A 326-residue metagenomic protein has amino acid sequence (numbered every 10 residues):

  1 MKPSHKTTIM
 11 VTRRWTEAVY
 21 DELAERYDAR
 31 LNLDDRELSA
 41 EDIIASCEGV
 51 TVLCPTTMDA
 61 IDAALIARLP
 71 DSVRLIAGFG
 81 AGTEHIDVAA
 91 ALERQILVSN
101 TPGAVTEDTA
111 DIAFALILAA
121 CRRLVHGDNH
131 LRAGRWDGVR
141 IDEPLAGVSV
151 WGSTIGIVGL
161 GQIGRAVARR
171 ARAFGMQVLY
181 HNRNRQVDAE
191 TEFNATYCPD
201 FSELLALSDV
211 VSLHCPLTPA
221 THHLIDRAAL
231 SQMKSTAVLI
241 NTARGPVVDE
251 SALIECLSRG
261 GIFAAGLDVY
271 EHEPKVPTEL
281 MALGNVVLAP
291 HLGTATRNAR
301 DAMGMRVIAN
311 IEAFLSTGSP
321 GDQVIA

Functional and structural regions predicted by a protein language model:
M1-S99, D226: An N-terminal-biased, well-structured beta-alpha scaffold segment characteristic of Rossmann-like dinucleotide-binding
K2, K6-T7, N100-I112, V139-D142 (+1 more regions): C-terminal helix-to-coil terminal segments
N32-D35, T56, F79-G80, I96-E107 (+4 more regions): Short beta->alpha connector loops at strand-helix junctions that form conserved, small/polar/Pro-enriched
T51-V52, L75, V210, V238 (+2 more regions): Short, Asp-centered acidic motifs that coordinate Mg2+ and/or phosphate in catalytic or ligand-binding sites
I61-A64, R183-E279: Rossmann-like adenosine-cofactor binding region
P70-R74, R94-I96, M176, S235-A237 (+1 more regions): A short helix->loop->beta-strand "cap" motif at the edges of active sites that frequently abuts
P102-T154, A166-R169, D188, P320: Phosphate-binding beta-alpha-beta segment of Rossmann-like dinucleotide-binding domains, i.e., the NAD(P)
L160-G161: Glycine-rich Rossmann-fold phosphate-binding loop(s) that bind the pyrophosphate of adenine dinucleotide cofactors
